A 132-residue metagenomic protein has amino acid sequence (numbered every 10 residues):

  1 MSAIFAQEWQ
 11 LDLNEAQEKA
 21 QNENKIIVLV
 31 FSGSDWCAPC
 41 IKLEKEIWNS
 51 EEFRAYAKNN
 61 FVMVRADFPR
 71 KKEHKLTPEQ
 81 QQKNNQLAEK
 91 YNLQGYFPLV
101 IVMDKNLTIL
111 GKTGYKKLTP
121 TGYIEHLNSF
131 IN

Functional and structural regions predicted by a protein language model:
M1-E8: Bacterial Sec-dependent N-terminal signal peptides
W9-I27, A57: A short beta-strand-turn-helix
W9-Q10, F53-Q82: Thiol-based oxidoreductase modules, predominantly thioredoxin-like and allied folds used for disulfide exchange
E23-C37: Short active-site neighborhood of thiol/selenol oxidoreductases, capturing the structured segment around
S34-C37, I47, F68-K72, G95 (+2 more regions): Solvent-exposed loop/turn segments at secondary-structure junctions within structured extracellular/periplasmic domains
D35-K42, P98-I101: C-type cytochrome heme c attachment motif
C40-Y56: Typically the conserved alpha-helix immediately C-terminal to a functionally engaged Cys/Sec in thioredoxin-like
E89-K90, Q94-N132: Non-catalytic, surface beta->alpha helical segment in thiol-disulfide oxidoreductase systems
